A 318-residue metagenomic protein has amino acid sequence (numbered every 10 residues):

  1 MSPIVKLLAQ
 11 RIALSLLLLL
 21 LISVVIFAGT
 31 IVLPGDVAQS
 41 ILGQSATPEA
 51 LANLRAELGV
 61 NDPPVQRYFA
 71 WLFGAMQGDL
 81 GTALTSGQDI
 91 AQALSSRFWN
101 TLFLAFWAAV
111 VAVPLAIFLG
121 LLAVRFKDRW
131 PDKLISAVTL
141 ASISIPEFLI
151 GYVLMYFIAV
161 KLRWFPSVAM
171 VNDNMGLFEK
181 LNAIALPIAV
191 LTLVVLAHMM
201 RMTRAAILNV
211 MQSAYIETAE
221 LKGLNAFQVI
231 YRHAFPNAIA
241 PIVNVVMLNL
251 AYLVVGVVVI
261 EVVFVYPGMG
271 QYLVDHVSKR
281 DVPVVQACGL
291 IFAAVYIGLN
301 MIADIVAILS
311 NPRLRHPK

Functional and structural regions predicted by a protein language model:
M1, N61-I117: An internal, D/E-rich "acidic patch" concept
S2-L8, S95-P131, E147, G176-K318: Alpha-helical transmembrane segments of integral membrane proteins, especially multi-pass inner/plasma-membrane
A9-S15, L19: N-terminal signal-anchor/signal peptide hydrophobic helix marking the start of the first transmembrane segment
L18-F69, L162-A183: Hydrophobic alpha-helical transmembrane segments of membrane transport/permease proteins and related membrane-embedded
L20-V24, P64, F106-V110, V153-L154 (+1 more regions): Hydrophobic alpha-helical transmembrane segments of multi-pass integral membrane proteins
V25-V32, D62, A70-F73, A137-V168 (+1 more regions): Membrane-water interface segments at the C-terminal ends of transmembrane alpha-helices in multi-pass inner-membrane
A56-V65, L80-I90, V171-I184, L191 (+1 more regions): Membrane-interfacial helix-loop-helix junctions in multi-pass membrane proteins
